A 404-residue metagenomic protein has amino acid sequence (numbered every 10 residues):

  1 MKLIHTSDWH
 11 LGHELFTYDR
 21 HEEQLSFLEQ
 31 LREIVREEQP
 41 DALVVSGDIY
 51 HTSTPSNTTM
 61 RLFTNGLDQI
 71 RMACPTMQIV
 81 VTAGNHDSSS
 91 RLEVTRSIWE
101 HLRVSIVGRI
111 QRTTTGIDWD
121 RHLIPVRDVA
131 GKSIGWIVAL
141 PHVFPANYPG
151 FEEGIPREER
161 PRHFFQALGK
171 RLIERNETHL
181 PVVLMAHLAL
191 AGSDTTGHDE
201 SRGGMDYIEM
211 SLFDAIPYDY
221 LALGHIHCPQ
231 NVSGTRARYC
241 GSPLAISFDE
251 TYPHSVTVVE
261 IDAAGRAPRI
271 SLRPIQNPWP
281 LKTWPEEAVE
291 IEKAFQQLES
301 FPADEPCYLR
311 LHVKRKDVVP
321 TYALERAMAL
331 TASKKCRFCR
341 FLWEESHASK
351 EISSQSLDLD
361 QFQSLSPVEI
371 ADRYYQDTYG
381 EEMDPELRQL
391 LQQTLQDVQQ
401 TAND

Functional and structural regions predicted by a protein language model:
M1-D68, M72-T76, Q393-D397, T401: N-terminal active-site segment of His-dependent metallophosphoesterases
T6-S7, L43-G47, Q78-N85, S105-I110 (+3 more regions): Active-site neighborhood of phospho(di)ester-bond hydrolases with catalytic His/Asp-centered motifs
D8, L28, D48, F63 (+7 more regions): Divalent metal-coordination and catalytic microenvironments
F16, I49-L67, A83-L102, G108 (+1 more regions): Metal-dependent catalytic neighborhoods of phosphoester/phosphodiester hydrolases
P40-T58, C74-S90, A189-D206: Active-site neighborhood of divalent metal-dependent phosphoester/pyrophosphate hydrolases
L102-G203: Conserved catalytic scaffold of divalent metal-dependent phosphoesterases
L190-A263: Conserved beta-sheet core of the metallophosphoesterase superfamily
I261-D404: Accessory, non-catalytic peripheral segments of nucleic-acid enzymes
